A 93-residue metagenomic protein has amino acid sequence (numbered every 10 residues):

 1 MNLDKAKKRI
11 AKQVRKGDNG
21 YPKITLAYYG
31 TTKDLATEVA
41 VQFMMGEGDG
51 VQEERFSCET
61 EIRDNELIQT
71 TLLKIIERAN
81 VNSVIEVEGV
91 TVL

Functional and structural regions predicted by a protein language model:
M1-L26, I62-R63: Negatively charged, low-complexity tracts enriched in Asp/Glu with abundant Ser/Thr
A6, T37, I68-L72: Amphipathic alpha-helical interface surfaces
I10, L26, F56, T71-I76: Generic hydrophobic, helix-prone segments enriched in Leu/Val/Ile
K16-M44: Amphipathic, interaction-prone secondary-structure segments
M45-N65: Intrinsically disordered, low-complexity regulatory segments enriched in Ser/Thr/Pro and charged residues
T60, D64-L93: Acidic, low-complexity intrinsically disordered segments
